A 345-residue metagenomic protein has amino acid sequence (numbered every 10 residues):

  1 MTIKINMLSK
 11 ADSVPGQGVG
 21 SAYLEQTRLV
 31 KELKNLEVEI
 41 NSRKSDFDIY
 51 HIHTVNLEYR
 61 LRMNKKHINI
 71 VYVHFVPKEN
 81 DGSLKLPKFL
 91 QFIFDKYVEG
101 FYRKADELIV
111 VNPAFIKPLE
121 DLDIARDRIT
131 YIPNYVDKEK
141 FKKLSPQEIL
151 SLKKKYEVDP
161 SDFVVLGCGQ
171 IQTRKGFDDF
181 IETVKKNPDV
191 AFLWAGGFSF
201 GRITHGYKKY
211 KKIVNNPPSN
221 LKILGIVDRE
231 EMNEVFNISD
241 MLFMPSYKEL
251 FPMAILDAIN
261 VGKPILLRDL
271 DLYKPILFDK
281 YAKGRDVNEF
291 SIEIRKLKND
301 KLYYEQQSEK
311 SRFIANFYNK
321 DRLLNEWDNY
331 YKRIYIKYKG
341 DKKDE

Functional and structural regions predicted by a protein language model:
F89-L108, K211-V214: Membrane-proximal helix-turn-helix segments that form the acceptor-binding/catalytic region of lipid-linked
D159-K175, I181-K185, L193: Conserved donor-binding/catalytic core segment of Leloir-type glycosyltransferases
A191-K209, G225: Glycosyltransferase donor-sugar binding loop
G206-E230: Nucleotide-activated donor-binding/catalytic signature segment of Leloir-type glycosyltransferases, i.e., the conserved
I226, E234-S239: Short alpha-helical donor nucleotide-sugar binding micro-motif in glycosyltransferases
Y247: Aromatic "clamp/platform" in nucleotide-sugar-dependent glycosyltransferases that forms part of the donor/acceptor
N260, P264-L267: Short hydrophobic beta-strand element within catalytic cores of glycosyltransferases and related nucleotide-activated
F278-E289, R295-L302, N316: Conserved acidic donor-binding segment of nucleotide-sugar-dependent glycosyltransferases
